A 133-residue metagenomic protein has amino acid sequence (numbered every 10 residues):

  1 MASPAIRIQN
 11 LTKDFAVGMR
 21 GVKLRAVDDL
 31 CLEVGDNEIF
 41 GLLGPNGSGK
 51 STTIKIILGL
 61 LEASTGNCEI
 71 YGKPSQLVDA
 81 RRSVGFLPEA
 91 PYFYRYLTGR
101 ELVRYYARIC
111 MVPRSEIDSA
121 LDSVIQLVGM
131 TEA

Functional and structural regions predicted by a protein language model:
M1-K23: ABC-family P-loop ATPase nucleotide-binding domain
F40-L42, I54: Short hydrophobic beta-strand immediately N-terminal to the Walker A/P-loop
P45-G49: Walker A (P-loop) phosphate-binding loop of ABC-type ATPase nucleotide-binding domains
L58: Helix-to-loop junction immediately C-terminal to a conserved catalytic motif
G66-A80: Conserved ABC transporter NBD signature motif
R104, R108, E116-E132: Conserved ABC ATPase "signature" region
